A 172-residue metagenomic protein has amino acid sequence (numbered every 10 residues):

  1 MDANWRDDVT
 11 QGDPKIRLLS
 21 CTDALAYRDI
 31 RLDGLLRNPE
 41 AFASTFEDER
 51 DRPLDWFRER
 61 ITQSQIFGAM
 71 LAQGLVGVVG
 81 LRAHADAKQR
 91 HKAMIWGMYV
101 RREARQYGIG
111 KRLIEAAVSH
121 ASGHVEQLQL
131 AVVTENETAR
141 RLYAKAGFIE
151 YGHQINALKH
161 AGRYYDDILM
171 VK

Functional and structural regions predicted by a protein language model:
M1-T22, D29, D33, I168: Conserved N-terminal entry element of GNAT/NAT acetyltransferase domains
L18-D29, D33-E103, I114-A116, H120: Acetyl-CoA-dependent GNAT
S64-I66, Y165-L169: Short hydrophobic/aromatic beta-strand or adjacent loop that forms the aromatic wall/cage of a ligand/substrate-binding
G74-G77, T138, Y164: Glycine-rich acetyl-CoA-binding "A-motif" of GNAT/NAT acetyltransferases
Y107, K111, E135-H153: Conserved active-site alpha-helix within GNAT-family acetyltransferase domains
A121-A131: Conserved GNAT acetyl-CoA-binding A-motif
Q129-V133, I149-Y165: Conserved catalytic-core motifs of GNAT/GCN5-like acyltransferases
